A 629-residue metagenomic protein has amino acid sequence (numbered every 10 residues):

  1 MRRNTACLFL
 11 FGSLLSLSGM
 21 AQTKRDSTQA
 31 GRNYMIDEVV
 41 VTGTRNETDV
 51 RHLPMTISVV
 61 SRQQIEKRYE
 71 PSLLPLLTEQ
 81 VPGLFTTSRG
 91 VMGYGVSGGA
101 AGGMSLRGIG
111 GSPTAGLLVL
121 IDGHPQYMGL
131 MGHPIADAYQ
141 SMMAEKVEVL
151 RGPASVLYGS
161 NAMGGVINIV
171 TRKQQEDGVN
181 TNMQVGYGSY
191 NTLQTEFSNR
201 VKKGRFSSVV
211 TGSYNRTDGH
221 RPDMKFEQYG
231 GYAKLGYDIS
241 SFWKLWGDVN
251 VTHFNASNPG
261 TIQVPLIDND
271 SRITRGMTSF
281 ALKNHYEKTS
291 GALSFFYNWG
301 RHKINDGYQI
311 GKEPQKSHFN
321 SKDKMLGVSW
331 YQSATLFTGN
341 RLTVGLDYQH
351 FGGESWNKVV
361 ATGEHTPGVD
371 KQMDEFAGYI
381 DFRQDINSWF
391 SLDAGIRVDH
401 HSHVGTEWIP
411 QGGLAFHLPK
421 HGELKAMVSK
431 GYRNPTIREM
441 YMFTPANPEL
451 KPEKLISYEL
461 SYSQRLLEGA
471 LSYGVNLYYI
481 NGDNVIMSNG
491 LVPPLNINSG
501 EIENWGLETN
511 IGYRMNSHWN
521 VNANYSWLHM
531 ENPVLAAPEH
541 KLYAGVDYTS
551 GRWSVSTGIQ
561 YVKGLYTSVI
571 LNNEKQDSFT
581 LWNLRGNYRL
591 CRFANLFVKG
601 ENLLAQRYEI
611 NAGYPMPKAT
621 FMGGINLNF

Functional and structural regions predicted by a protein language model:
T23-E66, L74: Short, acidic, small-residue-rich periplasmic hinge/interaction motif at the N-terminus of Gram-negative outer-membrane
Y34, D483, S488, V521 (+2 more regions): C-terminal beta-signal and adjacent terminal beta-strands/loops of Gram-negative outer-membrane beta-barrel proteins
P75-H124: Extracytoplasmic beta-strand/coil segments of soluble accessory domains associated with Gram-negative outer-membrane
H124-R151: Short acidic/polar hinge/loop motifs at secondary-structure boundaries that mediate gating or recognition
V166, T171-V201, T211-G212, T217-M224: Short strand-turn segments of transmembrane beta-barrel domains in outer membranes, especially the first one or two
T217-M224, Q228, F242-M325, V369: Flexible loop and strand-edge segments within Gram-negative outer membrane beta-barrel domains
I262-H285, S321, K371-M373, H417 (+5 more regions): Outer-membrane beta-barrel signature, preferentially recognizing the C-terminal barrel domain of Gram-negative
D385-S388, Y478-N481, N498-T567, R592-N595 (+1 more regions): Gram-negative outer-membrane beta-barrel transporters
